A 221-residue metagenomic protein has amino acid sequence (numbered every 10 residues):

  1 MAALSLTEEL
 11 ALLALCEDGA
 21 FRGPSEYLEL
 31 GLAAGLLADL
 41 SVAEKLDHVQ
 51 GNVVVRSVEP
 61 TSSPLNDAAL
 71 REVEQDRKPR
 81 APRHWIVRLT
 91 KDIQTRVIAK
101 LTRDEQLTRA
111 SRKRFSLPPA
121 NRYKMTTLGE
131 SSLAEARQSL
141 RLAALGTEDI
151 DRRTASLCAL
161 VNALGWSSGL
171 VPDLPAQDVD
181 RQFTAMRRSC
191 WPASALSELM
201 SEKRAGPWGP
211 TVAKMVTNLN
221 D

Functional and structural regions predicted by a protein language model:
M1-L89, V212-D221: Short, amphipathic alpha-helical interface elements at domain boundaries that mediate macromolecular binding
A3-T7, K113-P118: Short low-complexity stretches enriched in small and charged residues
L4, E8, A34, T95 (+2 more regions): Non-catalytic, well-ordered alpha-helical scaffold segments
K45, Q106-L107: Short aromatic/hydrophobic-glycine micro-motifs
G51-V54, L107-R114: Positively charged, small/polar-rich N-terminal and surface patches that mediate targeting and assembly and bind
V58-R96, R103, S116-L157, W166-L170: Short, amphipathic alpha-helical interaction segments positioned at domain boundaries
K124-D221: Glycine-rich, aromatic-bearing surface loops/beta-hairpins
